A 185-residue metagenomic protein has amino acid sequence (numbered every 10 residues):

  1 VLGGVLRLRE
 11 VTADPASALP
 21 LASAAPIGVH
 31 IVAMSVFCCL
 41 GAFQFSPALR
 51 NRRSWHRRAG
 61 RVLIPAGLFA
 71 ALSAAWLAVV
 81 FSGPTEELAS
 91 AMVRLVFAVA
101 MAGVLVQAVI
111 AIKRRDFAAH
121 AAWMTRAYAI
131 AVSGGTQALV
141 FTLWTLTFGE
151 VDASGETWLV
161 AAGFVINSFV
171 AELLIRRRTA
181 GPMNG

Functional and structural regions predicted by a protein language model:
V1-G185: Alpha-helical membrane insertion/targeting regions
